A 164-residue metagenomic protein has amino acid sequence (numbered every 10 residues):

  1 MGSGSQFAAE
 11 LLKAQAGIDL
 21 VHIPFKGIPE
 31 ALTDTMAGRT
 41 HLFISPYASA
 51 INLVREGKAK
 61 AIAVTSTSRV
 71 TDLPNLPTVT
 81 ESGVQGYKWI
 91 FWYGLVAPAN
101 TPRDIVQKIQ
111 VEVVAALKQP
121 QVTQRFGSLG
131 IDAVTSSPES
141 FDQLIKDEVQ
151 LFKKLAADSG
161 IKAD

Functional and structural regions predicted by a protein language model:
M1-D164: Conserved, function-defining micro-sites of small-solute handling proteins
